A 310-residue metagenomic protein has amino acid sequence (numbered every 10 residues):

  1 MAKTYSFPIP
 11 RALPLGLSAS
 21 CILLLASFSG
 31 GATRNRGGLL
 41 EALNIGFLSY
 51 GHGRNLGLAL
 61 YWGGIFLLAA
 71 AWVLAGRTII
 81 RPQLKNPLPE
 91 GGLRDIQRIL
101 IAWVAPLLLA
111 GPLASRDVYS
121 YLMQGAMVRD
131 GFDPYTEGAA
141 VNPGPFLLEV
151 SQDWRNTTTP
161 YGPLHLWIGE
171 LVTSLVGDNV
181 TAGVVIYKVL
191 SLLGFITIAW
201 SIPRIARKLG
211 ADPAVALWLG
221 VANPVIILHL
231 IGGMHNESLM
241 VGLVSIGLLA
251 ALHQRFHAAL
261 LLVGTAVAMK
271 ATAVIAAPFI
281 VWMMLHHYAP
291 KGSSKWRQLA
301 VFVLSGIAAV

Functional and structural regions predicted by a protein language model:
M1-L23, L39-P106: Start-transfer (signal-anchor) and selected internal transmembrane alpha helices of multi-pass inner/ER membrane
S18-S20, L67-R77, V185-L209, V241-G242 (+1 more regions): Transmembrane-helix motifs of polytopic, lipid-linked glycan transferases
P89-L192: Intramembrane catalytic core of multi-pass membrane enzymes that act on lipidic substrates
E90-R98, I202-P224: Transmembrane-helix signature of polytopic, membrane-embedded enzymes that assemble or transfer cell-envelope glycans
L108, V180-V184, K188, F195 (+1 more regions): Aromatic- and kink-enriched transmembrane "portal" helix at the membrane-lumen/periplasm boundary that abuts
L193-I196, V221, S238-L248, A259 (+2 more regions): Alpha-helical transmembrane segments of multi-pass membrane proteins
I227-L230, I246-A250, F256-V281: Membrane-interface alpha helices of multi-pass inner-membrane proteins
A276-I307: Perimembrane helix-loop-helix junctions
